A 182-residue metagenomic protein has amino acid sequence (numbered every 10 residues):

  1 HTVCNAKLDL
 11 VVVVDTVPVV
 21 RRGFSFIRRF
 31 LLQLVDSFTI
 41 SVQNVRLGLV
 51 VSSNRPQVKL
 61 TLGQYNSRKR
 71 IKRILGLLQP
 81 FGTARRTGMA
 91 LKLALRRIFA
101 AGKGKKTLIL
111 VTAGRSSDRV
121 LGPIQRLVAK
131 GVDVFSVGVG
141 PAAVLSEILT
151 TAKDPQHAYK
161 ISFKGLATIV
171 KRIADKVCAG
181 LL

Functional and structural regions predicted by a protein language model:
H1, V13, P18-R21, S25 (+2 more regions): Von Willebrand factor
H1-C4, D36-S41, R96-G104, Q125-R126: Surface-exposed acidic, glycine-flexible loop patches that form ligand/cofactor-binding and adhesion interfaces
V3-L62, T107-V111: Von Willebrand factor
N5-V12, V51, S67-L75, L149-K153: Surface-exposed beta-strand-to-loop junctions that form interaction patches on eukaryotic regulatory domains
K7-L8, V42-R46, G102-T107, A129-F135 (+1 more regions): Loop/turn elements at helix/coil->beta-strand transitions in domains of secreted/extracellular proteins
V13-T16, I27, L49-S53, A94 (+4 more regions): DG-centered beta-turn motif at the end of beta-strands
R55-K106, R115-G122, S136-S146, G165-T168: Von Willebrand factor
L121-A129, D133-F135, G140-L181: Von Willebrand factor A/integrin I-like adhesion domains
